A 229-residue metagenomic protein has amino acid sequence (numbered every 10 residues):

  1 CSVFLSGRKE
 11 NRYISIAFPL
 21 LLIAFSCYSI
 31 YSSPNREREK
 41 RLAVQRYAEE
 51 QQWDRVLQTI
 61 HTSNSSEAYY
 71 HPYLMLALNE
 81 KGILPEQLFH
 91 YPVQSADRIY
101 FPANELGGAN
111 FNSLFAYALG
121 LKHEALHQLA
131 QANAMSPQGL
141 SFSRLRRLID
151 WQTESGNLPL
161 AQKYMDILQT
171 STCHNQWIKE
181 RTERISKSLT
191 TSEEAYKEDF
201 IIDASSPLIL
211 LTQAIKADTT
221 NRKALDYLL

Functional and structural regions predicted by a protein language model:
C1, I14-I16, L42: Alpha-helical transmembrane segments of polytopic membrane proteins
C1-G7: Membrane-embedded alpha-helical segments of integral membrane proteins
K9-N35: Internal/C-terminal transmembrane anchor helices
I30-F200, A204, L208, A214-L228: Soluble catalytic regions of membrane-associated enzymes that act on cell-envelope and secretory-pathway components
